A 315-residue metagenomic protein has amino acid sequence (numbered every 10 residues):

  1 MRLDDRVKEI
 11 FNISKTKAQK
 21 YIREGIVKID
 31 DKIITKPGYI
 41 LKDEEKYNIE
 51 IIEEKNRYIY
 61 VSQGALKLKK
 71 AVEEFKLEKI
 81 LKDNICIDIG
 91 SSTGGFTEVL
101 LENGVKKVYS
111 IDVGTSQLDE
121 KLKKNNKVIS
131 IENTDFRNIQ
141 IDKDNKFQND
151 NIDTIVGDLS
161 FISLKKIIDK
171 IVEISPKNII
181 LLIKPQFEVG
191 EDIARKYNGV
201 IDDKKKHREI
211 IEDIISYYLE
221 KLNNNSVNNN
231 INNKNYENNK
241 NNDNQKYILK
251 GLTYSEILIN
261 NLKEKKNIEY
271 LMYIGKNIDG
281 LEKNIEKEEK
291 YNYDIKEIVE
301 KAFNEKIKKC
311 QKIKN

Functional and structural regions predicted by a protein language model:
M1-K46, I85: A basic, amphipathic helix-loop patch mediating RNA/tRNA/ribosome contacts
E24-K79: Class I SAM-dependent transferase core
D83-G90: Conserved class I S-adenosyl-L-methionine
T93-G104: Conserved SAM-binding loop of SAM-dependent methyltransferases across substrates and taxa, primarily the Class I
K106-Y109: Short beta-strand element of Class I
T115-D150, T154, L159: S-adenosyl-L-methionine
I168-I180: A short glycine-rich, Lys/Arg-flanked "PGG" loop and its adjoining helix->strand segment in the class I
K177-P185, V189: Conserved beta-strand signature within the Rossmann-like core of class I S-adenosyl-L-methionine
